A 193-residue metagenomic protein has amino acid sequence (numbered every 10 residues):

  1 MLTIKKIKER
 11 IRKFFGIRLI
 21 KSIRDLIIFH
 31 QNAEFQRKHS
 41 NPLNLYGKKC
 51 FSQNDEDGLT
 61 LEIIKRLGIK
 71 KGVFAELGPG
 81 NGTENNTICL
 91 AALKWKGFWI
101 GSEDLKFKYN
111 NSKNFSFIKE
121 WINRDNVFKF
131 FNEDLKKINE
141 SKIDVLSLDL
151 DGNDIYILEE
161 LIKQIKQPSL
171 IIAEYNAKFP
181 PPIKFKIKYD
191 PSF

Functional and structural regions predicted by a protein language model:
M1-G47: Membrane-proximal basic amphipathic "stem/tether" segments
T3, G16, I20-S22, S102 (+3 more regions): Serine/threonine-rich low-complexity intrinsically disordered regions
I7, I23, N54-D55, F74 (+1 more regions): Intrinsically disordered, low-complexity regulatory regions of eukaryotic regulatory proteins
K13, I17, K65-R66, K137: A structural signal for alpha-helix termini and helix-coil/disorder junctions
A33-E62, N153, E160-K163: N-terminal-biased segments
S40, K65-L67, F185, P191: A short alpha-helix capping/helix-coil boundary motif
N44-D134, S141-L148, A177: SAM cofactor-binding core of SAM-dependent methyltransferases, primarily the Rossmann-like beta-alpha-beta module
V73-E76, I138-L146, G152-F193: Conserved acidic-Pro-Pro-aromatic motif
